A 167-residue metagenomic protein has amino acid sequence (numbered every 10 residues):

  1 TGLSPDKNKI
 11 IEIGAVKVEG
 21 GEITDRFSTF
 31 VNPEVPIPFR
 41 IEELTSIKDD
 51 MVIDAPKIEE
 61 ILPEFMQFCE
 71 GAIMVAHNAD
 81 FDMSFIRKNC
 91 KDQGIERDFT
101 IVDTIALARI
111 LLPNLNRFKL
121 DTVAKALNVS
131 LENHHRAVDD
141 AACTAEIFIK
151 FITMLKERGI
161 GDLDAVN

Functional and structural regions predicted by a protein language model:
T1-L3, A106, C143: Short, glycine/acidic-enriched loop or turn micro-motifs at the edges of active sites
T1-T100, P113-H135: Conserved non-catalytic scaffold segment of RNase H-like nuclease domains
I61, R109, C143-T144: Short Asp/Glu-rich motifs
F99-A108: A short, structured active-site edge motif that brings together acidic residues
N114, L127, I147-L155: Change "in soluble alpha/beta enzymes" to "in soluble alpha/beta proteins
R136-I149: Acidic, divalent-metal-coordinating active-site segment for phosphoryl/phosphodiester hydrolysis, typified by short
I149-N167: Acidic two-metal-ion nuclease catalytic site recognized across multiple nuclease folds, prominently DnaQ/RNase D-T
